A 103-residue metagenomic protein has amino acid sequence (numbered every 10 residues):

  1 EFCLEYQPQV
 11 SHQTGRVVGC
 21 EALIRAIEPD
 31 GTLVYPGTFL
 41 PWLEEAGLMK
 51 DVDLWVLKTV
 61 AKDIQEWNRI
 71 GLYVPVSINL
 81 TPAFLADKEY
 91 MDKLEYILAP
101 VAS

Functional and structural regions predicted by a protein language model:
E1-W42, N79: Active-site core of bacterial EAL-family cyclic-dinucleotide phosphodiesterase domains
T14-E21, L48-S103: Catalytic core of bacterial c-di-GMP phosphodiesterases, primarily the EAL and HD-GYP domains, capturing alpha-helical
L43-G47: A conserved signal-transducing helical linker
